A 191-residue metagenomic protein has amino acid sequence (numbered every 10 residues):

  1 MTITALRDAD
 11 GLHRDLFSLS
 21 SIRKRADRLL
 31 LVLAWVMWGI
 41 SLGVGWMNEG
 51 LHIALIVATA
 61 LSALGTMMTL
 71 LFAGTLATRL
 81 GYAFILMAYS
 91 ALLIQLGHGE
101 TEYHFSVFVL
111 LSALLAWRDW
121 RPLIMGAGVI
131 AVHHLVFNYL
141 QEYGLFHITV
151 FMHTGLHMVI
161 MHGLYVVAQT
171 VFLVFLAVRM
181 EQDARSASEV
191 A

Functional and structural regions predicted by a protein language model:
M1-R23: Short, Lys/Arg-rich, polar N-terminal cytosolic tail immediately upstream of the first transmembrane signal-anchor
R7-D10, L31, L80, E102 (+2 more regions): A generic short alpha-helical patch detector that favors 3-5-residue windows in or near N-terminal regions
R28-E100, S106-A113, G126, I130-H134: Hydrophobic transmembrane alpha-helices and their membrane-interface boundaries in multi-pass, membrane-anchored
G43-L64, F72, L76, W120-R121 (+1 more regions): Alpha-helical transmembrane segments and their interfaces in multipass membrane proteins
E100-Y103, G144-F146: Interfacial helix-loop-helix junctions of multi-pass membrane proteins
A187-A191: Alpha-helical heptad-repeat coiled-coil segments that mediate oligomerization/polymerization in large
